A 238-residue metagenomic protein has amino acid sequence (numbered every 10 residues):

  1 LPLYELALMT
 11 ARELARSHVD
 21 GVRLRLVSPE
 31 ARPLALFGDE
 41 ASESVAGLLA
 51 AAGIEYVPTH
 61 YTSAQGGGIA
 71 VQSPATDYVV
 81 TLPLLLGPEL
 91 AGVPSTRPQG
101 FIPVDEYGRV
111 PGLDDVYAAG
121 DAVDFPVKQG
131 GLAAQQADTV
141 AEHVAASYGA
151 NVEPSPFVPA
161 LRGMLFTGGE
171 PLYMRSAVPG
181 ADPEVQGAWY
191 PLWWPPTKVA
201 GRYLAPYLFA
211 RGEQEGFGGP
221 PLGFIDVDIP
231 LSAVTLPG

Functional and structural regions predicted by a protein language model:
L1-P2, E30-S44, L82: Short beta-strand to alpha-helix junction loop
L1-V22: Rossmann-like NAD(P)H-binding beta-loop-alpha module
E30, E55-G68: A conserved short coil-to-beta-strand element within the FAD-binding core of flavoproteins
G38, S42-T59: A glycine-rich helix N-cap at a beta->alpha junction
S73-Q136, A146: FAD-site-proximal beta/loop scaffold in flavoenzymes
Q99-Y117, T167-A188: FAD-binding beta-loop-beta segment adjacent to the flavin cofactor pocket
V104, A119-T167, M174-S176: A conserved FAD-binding loop/helix module that cradles the flavin
M174-G238: C-terminal auxiliary extensions adjacent to catalytic cores
